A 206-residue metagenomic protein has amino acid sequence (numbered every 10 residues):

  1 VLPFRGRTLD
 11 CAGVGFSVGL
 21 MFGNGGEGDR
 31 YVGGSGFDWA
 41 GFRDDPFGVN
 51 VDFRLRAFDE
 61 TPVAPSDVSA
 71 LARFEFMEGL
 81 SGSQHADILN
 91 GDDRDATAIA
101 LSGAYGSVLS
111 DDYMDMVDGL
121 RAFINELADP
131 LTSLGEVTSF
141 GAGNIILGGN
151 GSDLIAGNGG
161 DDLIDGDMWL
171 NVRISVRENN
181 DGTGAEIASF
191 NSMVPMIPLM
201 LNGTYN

Functional and structural regions predicted by a protein language model:
V1-N206: Acidic, glycine-rich low-complexity segments
